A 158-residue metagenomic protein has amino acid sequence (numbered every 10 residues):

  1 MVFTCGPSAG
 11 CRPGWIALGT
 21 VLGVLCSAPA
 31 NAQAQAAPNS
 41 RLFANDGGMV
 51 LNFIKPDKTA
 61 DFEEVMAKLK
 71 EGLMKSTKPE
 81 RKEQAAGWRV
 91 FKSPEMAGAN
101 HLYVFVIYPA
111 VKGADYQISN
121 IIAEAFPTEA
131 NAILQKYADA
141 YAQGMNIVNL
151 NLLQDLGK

Functional and structural regions predicted by a protein language model:
M1-C11: N-terminal secretory signal peptides that target proteins for export/translocation
R12-S27: Bacterial N-terminal signal peptides
A28-A34: Signal peptide processing junction and immediate N-terminal pro/mature segment of secreted/exported proteins
A34, K68-A86, A99-N100, I107-K158: An amphipathic, aromatic/His-enriched active-site/gating alpha helix that lines ligand/cofactor pockets
A34-G87, F91-S93: N-terminal secretory signal peptides
G47, N100-L102: Short, surface-exposed coil-to-beta transition loops
M96: Divalent cation-coordinating acidic motifs and surrounding scaffolds that mediate Ca2+/Mg2+/Mn2+/Zn2+-dependent binding
